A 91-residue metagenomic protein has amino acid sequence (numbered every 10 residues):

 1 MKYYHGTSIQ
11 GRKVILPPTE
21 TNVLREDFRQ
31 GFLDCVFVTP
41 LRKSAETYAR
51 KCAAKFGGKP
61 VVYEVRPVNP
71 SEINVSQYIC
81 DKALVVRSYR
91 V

Functional and structural regions predicted by a protein language model:
Y3-I9, K13-V23, A53-V91: Active-site and NAD+-binding cores of ADP-ribose-processing enzymes
Y4, R25-K55: Extended catalytic/binding region for NAD+/ADP-ribose chemistry, centered on the ART fold
